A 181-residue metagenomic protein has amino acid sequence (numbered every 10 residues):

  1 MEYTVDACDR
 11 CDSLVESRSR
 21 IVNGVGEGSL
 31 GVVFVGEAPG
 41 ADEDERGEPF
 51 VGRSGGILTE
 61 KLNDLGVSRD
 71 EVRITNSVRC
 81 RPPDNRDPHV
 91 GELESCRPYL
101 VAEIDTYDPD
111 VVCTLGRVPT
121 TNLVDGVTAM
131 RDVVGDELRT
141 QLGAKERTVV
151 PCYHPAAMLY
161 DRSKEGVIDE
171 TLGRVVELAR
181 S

Functional and structural regions predicted by a protein language model:
M1-S181: A polyanion-binding, active-site-adjacent surface
